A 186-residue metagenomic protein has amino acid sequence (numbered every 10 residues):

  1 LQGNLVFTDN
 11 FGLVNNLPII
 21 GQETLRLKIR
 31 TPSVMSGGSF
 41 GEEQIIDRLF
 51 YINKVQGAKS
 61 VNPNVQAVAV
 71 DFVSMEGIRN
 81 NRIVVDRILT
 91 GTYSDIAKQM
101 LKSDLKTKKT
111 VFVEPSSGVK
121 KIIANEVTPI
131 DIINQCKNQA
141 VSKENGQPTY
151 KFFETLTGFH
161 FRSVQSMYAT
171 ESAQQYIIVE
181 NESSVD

Functional and structural regions predicted by a protein language model:
L1-R82: Assembly/oligomerization scaffold segments
V14, N81-T90, G118-A124: Second-shell loop/turn segments in exported
I19-E23, V85-G91, Q175-E182: Short intrinsically disordered coil segments
I19-G21, K102, N138, S142: Short, intrinsically disordered, mixed-charge
K28-S33, S94-Q99, S183-D186: Short, cationic low-complexity segments
M35-S39, Q44-I45, T107-V111, E144-T149: Short secondary-structure capping/junction motifs at helix and strand boundaries
V65-R79, T90-T110: Glycine-rich, acidic and aromatic/proline-enriched surface loops and short helix-turn segments that act as binding
A67-A69, S74-E76, V111-D186: Short beta-strand-centered interaction patches in the first periplasmic/extracellular domains of large envelope
